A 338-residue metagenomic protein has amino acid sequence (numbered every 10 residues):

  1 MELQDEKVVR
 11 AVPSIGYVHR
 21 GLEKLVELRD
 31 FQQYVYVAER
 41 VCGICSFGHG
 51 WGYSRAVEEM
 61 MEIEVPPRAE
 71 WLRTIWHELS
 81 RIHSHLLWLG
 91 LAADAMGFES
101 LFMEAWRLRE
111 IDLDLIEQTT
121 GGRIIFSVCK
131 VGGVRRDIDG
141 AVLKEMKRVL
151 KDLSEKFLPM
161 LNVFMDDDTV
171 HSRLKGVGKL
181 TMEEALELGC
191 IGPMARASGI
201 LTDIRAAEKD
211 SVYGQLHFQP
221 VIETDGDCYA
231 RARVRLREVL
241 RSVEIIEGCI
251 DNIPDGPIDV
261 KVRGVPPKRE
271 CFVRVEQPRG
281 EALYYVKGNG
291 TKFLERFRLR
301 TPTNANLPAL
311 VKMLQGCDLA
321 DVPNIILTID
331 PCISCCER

Functional and structural regions predicted by a protein language model:
E2-R338: Active-site bordering "gate/hinge" segments that shape substrate access to catalytic or cofactor-binding pockets
